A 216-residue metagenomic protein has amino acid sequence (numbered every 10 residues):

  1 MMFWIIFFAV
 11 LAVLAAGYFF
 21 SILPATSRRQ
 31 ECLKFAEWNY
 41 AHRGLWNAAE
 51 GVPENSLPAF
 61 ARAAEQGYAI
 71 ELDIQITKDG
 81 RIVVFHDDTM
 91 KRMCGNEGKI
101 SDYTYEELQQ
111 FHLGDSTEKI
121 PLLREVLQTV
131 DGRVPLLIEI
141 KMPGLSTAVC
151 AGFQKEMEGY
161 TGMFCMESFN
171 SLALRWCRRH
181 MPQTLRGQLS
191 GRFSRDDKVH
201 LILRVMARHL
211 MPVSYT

Functional and structural regions predicted by a protein language model:
M2-Y215: Phosphate-group recognition and catalysis centered on beta-loop-alpha active-site segments
